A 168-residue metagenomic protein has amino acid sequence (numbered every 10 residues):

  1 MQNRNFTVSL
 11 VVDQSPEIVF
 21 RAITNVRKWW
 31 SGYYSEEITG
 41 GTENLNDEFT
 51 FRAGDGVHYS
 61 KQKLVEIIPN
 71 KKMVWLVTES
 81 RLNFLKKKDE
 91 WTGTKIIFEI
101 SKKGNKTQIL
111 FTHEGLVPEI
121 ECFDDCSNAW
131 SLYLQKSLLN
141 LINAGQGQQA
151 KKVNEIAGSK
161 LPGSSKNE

Functional and structural regions predicted by a protein language model:
Q2-P16, V65, E90, S101-T107 (+2 more regions): Aromatic-glycine hotspot motif
N3-S9, E48, Y59, K72 (+2 more regions): Intrinsic-disorder/low-complexity, polar/charged segments enriched in Ser/Thr/Lys/Arg/Asp/Glu/Gln
T7-V8, I18, N25-K61: Short beta-edge strand/loop motif at the mouth of beta-sheet-based domains
V11-S15, R52, T78, S101-K103 (+1 more regions): Solvent-exposed residues in well-ordered beta-strands and their adjoining turns, especially edge/terminal strands
V19-I23, F49, L64, W75 (+3 more regions): Hydrophobic pocket/interface hotspot
S31, G40, V57-G104, E114: Hydrophobic-ligand binding "helix-grip"
G115-E168: A conserved amphipathic terminal alpha-helix motif
